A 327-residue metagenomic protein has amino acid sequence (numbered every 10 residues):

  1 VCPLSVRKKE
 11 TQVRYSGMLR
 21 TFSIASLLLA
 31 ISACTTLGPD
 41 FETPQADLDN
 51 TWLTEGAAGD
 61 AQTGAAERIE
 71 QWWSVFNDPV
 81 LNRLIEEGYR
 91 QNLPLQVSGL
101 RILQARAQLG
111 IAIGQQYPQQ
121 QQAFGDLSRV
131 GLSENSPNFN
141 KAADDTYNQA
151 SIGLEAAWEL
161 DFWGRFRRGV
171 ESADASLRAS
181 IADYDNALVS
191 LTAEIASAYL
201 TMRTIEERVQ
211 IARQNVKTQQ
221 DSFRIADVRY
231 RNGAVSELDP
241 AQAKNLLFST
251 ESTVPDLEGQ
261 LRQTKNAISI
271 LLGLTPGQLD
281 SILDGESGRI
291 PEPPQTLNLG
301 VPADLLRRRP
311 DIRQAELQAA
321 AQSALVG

Functional and structural regions predicted by a protein language model:
V6, E10-S23: Bacterial N-terminal signal peptides that target proteins for export
R14, T21, L28-R90, N138 (+4 more regions): Terminal intrinsically disordered/low-complexity segments used for targeting and assembly
T35-E194: Short flexible linkers and secondary-structure junctions
G99, K244-L247, E316-A319: Generic structural concept
F166, A182-V301: Periplasmic alpha-helical coiled-coil/stalk elements that build and connect Gram-negative outer-membrane
D311-G327: Long hydrophobic segments that form regular secondary structure
